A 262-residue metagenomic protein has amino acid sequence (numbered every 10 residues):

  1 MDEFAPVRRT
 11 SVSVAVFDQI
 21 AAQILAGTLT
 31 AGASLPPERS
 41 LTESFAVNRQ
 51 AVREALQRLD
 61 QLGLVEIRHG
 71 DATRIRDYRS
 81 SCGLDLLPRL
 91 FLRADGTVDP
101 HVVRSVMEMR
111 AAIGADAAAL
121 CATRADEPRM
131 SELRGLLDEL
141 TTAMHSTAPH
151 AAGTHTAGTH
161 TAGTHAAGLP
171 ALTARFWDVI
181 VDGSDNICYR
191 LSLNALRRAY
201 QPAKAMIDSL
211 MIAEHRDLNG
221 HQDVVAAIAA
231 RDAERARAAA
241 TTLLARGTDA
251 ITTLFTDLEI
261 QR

Functional and structural regions predicted by a protein language model:
M1-A112, A119, D257-Q261: Short linear motifs at protein or domain termini
M1-E3, A233-R262: C-terminal effector-binding regulatory domain of bacterial HTH transcription factors
G32, T123-P128, A233, F255-L258: Surface-exposed helix-capping loop/turn segments at secondary-structure junctions
V106-M206, D217-D223, R235-D249: Conserved amphipathic alpha-helical segments that form helical-bundle/coiled-coil interaction surfaces
L210-M211: Charged, low-complexity intrinsically disordered regulatory/assembly segments
E214: Conserved binding/catalytic microenvironments
